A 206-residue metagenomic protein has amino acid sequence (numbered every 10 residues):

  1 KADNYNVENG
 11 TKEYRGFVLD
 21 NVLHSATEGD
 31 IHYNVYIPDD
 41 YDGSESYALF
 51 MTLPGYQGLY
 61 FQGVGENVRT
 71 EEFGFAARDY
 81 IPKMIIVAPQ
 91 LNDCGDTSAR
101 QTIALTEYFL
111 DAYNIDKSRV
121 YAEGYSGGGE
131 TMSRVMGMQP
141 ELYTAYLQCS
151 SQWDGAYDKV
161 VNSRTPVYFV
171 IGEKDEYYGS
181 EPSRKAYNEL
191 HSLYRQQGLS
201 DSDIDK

Functional and structural regions predicted by a protein language model:
K1-Y47, E130, V135: A domain-start/cap signature at the N-terminus of enzymes
D40-E45, C94-S126: Gly/Ser-rich "nucleophile elbow"/oxyanion-hole loop immediately N-terminal to the catalytic nucleophile in hydrolases
E45-L49, I81-I85, D116-V120, P140-Y146 (+2 more regions): Loop/turn elements at helix/coil->beta-strand transitions in domains of secreted/extracellular proteins
E45-Y47, Y60-E66, S98-R100, R134-V135 (+2 more regions): Short, solvent-exposed loop/turn and secondary-structure capping segments
Y47-L49, L53-I103: Active-site machinery of serine-nucleophile hydrolases
G55-L59, L91-D96, S126-E130, S151-G155 (+1 more regions): Solvent-exposed loop/turn segments at secondary-structure junctions within structured extracellular/periplasmic domains
S118-N162: Primarily recognizes the serine-hydrolase "nucleophile elbow" in alpha/beta-hydrolase and SGNH/GDSL folds
T144-K206: The feature captures the conserved acid-bearing segment of alpha/beta-hydrolase catalytic domains
